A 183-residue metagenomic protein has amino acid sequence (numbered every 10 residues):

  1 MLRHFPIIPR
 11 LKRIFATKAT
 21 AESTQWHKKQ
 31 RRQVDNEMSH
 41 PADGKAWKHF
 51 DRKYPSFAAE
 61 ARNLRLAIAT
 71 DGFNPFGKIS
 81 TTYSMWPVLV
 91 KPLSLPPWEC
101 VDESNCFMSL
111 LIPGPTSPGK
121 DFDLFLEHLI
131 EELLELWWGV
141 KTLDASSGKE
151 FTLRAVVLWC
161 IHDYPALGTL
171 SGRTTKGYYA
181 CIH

Functional and structural regions predicted by a protein language model:
M1-H183: Domain-level cores of phosphate- or acyl-group-handling catalytic modules
